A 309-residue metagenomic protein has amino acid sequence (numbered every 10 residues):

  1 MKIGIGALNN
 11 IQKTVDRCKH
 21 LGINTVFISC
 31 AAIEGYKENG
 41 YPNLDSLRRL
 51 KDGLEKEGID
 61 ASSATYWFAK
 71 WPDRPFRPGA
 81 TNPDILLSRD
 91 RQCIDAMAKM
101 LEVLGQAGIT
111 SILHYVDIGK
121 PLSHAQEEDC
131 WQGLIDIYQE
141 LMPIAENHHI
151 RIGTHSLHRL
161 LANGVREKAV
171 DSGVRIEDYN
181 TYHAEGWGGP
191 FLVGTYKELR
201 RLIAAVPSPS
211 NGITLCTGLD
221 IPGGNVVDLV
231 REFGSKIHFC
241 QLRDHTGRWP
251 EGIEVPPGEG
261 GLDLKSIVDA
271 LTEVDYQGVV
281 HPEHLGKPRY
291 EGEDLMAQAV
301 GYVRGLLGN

Functional and structural regions predicted by a protein language model:
K2, N9-K19, E55, I94 (+5 more regions): Histidine-acidic metal/acid-base catalytic patches
G4-G6, G153: Short, well-ordered beta-strand segments
I11-I33: N-terminal ordered "arm"
N24-S29, A64, L113-Y115, S235-T246: Non-cysteine beta-strand/loop elements that form the S-adenosyl-L-methionine
S29-R151, L219, T272: Structural motif corresponding to the early beta-alpha repeats
A31, I112, D117, L157 (+2 more regions): Flexible loop residues that form catalytic and substrate-binding hotspots at small-molecule/glycan-binding clefts
E127, R159-L160: N-terminal, charged amphipathic alpha-helical interaction modules
A162-R166: Outer-membrane beta-barrel and related beta-rich outer-membrane complex signature in Gram-negative bacteria
